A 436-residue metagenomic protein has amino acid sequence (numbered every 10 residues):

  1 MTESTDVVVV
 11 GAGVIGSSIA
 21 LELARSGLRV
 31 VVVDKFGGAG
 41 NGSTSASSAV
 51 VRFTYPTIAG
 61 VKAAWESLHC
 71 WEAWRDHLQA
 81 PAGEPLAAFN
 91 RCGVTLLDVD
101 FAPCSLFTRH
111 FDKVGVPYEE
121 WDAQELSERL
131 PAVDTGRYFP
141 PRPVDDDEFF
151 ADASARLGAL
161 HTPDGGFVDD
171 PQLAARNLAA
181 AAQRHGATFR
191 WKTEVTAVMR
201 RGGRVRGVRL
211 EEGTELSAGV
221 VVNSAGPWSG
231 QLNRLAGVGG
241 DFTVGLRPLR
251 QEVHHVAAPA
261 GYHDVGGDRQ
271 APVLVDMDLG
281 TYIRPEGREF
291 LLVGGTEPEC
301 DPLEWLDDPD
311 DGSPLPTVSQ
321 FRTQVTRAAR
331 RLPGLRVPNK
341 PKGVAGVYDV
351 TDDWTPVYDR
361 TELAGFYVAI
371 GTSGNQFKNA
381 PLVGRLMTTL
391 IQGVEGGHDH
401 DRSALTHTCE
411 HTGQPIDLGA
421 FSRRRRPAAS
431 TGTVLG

Functional and structural regions predicted by a protein language model:
T2-I15, V31: Beta1/beta-strand and adjacent pyrophosphate-binding region of the FAD-binding site in flavoprotein oxidoreductases
E3-T5, L210-V220: Core beta-strand elements of the Rossmann-like FAD/NAD(P) dinucleotide-binding domain in flavoenzyme oxidoreductases
L21-R25, A49, R75, G83-R91 (+4 more regions): Active-site substrate-recognition segment that forms the wall of the catalytic cavity or substrate channel
R25-T44: Glycine-rich FAD pyrophosphate-binding loop
S48-D146, G280-Y282: Dinucleotide-binding Rossmann-like beta1-alpha1 core, especially the glycine-rich loop that anchors the ADP
D100-H185, R190-W191, A197-R204: Flavin (FAD/FMN) cofactor-binding and adjacent substrate-gating region of FAD-dependent oxidoreductase domains
E120, E362-G436: C-terminal lid/capping helical subdomain adjacent to the catalytic/cofactor pocket in oxidative enzymes
V133-T135, R142-A151, R336-N379: FAD-binding beta-loop-beta segment adjacent to the flavin cofactor pocket
